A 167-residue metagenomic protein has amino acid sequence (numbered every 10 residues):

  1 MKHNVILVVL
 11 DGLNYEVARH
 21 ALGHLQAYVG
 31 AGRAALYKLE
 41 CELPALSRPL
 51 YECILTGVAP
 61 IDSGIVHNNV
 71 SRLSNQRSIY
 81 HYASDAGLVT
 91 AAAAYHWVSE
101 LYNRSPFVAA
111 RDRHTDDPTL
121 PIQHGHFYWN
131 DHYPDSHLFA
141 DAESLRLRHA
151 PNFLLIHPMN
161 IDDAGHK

Functional and structural regions predicted by a protein language model:
K2, Y15-H149: Active-site-proximal alpha/beta segments of enzymes that process anionic O-linked groups
I6-V8: Residue-level marker for buried hydrophobic side chains located in beta-strands that build the well-ordered beta-sheet
L10-L13, A83, M159: DG-centered beta-turn motif at the end of beta-strands
L13, I61, I161-A164: A short, flexible beta-alpha/helix-coil linker loop
A140-K167: Active-site His/acidic residue clusters
